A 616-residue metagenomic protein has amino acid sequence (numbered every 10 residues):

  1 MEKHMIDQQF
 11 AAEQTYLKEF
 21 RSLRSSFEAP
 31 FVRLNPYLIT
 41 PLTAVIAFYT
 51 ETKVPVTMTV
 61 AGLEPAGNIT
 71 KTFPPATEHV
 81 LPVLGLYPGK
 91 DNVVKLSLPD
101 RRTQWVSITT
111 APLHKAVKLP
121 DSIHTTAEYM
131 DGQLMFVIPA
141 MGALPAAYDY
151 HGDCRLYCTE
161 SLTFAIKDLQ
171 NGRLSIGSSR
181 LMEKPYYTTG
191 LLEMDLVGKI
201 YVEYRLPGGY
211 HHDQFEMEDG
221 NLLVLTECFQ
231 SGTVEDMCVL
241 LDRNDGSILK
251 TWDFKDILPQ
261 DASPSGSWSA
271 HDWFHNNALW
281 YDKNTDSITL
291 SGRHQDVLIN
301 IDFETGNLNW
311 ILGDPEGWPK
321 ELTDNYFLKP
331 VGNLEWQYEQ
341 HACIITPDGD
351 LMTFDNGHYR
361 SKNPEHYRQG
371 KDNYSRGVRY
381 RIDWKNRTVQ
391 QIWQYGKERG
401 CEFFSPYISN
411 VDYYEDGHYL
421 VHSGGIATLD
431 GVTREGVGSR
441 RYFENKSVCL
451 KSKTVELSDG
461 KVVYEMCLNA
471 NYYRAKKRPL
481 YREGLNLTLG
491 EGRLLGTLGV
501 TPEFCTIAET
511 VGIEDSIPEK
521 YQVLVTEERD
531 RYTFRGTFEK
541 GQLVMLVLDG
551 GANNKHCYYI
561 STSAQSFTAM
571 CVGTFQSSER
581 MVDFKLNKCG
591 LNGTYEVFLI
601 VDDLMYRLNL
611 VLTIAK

Functional and structural regions predicted by a protein language model:
E2-V60, A76-V80, Y87-K616: Histidine-/acidic-rich catalytic cores in large beta-rich domains
E64-A66: Short, solvent-exposed loop/linker segments at beta-strand-coil boundaries, enriched for Pro/Gly and Ser/Thr
I69-T72, P82-L84: Beta-strand-rich interaction surfaces with strong enrichment in secreted/lumenal proteins
